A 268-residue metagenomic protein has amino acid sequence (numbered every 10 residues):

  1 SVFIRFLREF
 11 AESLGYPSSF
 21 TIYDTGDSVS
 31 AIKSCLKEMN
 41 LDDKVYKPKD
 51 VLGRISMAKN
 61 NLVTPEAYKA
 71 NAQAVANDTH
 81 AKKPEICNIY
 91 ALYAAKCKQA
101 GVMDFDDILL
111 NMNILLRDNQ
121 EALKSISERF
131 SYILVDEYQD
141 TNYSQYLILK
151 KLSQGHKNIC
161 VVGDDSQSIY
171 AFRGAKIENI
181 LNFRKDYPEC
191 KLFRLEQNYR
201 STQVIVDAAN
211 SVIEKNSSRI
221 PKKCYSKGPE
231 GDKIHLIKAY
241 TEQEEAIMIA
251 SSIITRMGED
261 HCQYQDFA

Functional and structural regions predicted by a protein language model:
S1-G53, K59, V63-A67, I237 (+1 more regions): Conserved P-loop NTPase-based nucleic-acid remodeling module centered on helicase motor cores
R5-E12, I169-D186, Q203, D207-N210: Short regulatory helix/loop adjacent to the ATP-binding pocket of P-loop NTPases
L14-S19, K37, Q73-A76, A94-K98 (+2 more regions): Short hinge/gating elements
D24, N77-N182, R194-S201: Conserved helicase NTPase motor core
K33-L92, K96-V102, Q120, I177: Basic/charged alpha-beta structural segments of nucleotide/phosphate-handling enzymes
K59-A67, K157, V212-K222: Proline-centered turn/helix-capping motifs that create local helix->coil transitions or kinks
P188-K191, E196-A268: Helicase P-loop NTPase motor core
